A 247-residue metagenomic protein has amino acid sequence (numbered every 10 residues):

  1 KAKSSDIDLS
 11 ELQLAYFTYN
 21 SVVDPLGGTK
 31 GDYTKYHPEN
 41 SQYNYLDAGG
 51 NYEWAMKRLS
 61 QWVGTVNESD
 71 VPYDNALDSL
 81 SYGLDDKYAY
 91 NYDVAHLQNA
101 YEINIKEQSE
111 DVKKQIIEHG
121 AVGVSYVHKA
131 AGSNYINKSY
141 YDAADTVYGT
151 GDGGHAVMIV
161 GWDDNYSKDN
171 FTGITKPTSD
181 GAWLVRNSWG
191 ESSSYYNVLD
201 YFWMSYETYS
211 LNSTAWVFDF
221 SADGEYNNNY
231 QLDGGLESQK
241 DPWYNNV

Functional and structural regions predicted by a protein language model:
K1-S4: Alpha-helical support elements that line or immediately flank enzyme active sites and cofactor-binding pockets
Q13-S179, R186, G190-V247: Predominantly the structural core of cysteine protease catalytic domains
